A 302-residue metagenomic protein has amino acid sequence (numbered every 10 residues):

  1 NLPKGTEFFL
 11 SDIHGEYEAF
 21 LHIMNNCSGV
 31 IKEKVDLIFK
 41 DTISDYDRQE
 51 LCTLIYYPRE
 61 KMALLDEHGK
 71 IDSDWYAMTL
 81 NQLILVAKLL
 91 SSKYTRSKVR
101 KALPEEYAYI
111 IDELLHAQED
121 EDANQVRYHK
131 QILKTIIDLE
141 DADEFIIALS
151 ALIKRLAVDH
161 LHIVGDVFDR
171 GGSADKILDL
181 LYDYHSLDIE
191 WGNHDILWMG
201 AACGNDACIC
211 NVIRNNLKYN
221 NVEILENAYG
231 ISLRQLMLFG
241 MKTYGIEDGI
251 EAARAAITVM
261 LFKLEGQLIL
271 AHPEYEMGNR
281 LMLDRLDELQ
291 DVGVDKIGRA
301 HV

Functional and structural regions predicted by a protein language model:
N1-H301: Feature recognizes metal-dependent phosphohydrolase scaffolds
